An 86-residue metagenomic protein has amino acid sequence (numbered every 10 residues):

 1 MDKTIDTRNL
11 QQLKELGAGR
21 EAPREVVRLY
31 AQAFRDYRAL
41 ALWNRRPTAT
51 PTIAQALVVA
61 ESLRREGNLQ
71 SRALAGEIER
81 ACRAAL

Functional and structural regions predicted by a protein language model:
M1-L86: Long, compositionally biased intrinsically disordered regulatory segments in eukaryotic proteins
